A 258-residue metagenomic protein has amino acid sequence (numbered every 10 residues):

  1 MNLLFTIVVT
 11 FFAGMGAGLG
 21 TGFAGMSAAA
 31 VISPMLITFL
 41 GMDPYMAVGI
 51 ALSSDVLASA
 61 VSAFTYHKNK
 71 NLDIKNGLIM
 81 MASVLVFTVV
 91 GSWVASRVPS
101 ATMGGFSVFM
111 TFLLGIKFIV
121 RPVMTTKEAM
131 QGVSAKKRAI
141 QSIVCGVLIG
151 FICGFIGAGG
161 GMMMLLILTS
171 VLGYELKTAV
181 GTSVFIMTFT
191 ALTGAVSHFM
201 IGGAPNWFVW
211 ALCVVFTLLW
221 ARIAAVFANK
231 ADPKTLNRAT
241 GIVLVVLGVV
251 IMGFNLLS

Functional and structural regions predicted by a protein language model:
M1-L19, S33-F39, P44, T65-F151 (+2 more regions): Juxtamembrane transmembrane-helix boundary motif
M1-T6, T10, S53-F64, G159-L168: Hydrophobic, membrane-facing alpha-helical anchors
G18, V48-V56, V180-A191, L244: Transmembrane helix-bundle signature of multi-pass membrane transporters/permeases
F23-I32, G157-I167: Transmembrane helix boundary and interhelical junction motifs in multipass membrane proteins
M42-I50, K75-N76, G173-V184: Membrane-interface alpha-helices at helix entry/exit sites of multi-pass transporters
S54, T182-H198, F208-A221: A small-residue-rich subset of transmembrane alpha-helices
T126-K127, A158-M163, Y174-T178: Short, structured loop/turn "capping" segments at alpha-beta junctions
